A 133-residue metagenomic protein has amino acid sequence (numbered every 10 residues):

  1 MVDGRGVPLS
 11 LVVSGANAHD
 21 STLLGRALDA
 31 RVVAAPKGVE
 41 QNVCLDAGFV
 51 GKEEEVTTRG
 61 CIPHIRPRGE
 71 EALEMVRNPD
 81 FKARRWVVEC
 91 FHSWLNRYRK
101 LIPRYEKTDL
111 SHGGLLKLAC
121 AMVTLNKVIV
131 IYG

Functional and structural regions predicted by a protein language model:
D3: Short, acidic, Ser/Thr-enriched surface-loop or helix-capping motifs
V12-A35: Active-site beta-loop-alpha junctions of metal-dependent nucleic acid enzymes, especially the RNase H-like/DDE
L24, D46, L118: Residue-level signal for inorganic ion chemistry
D29, S93, L116-C120: Generic alpha-helical structural context detector
K37-T108: Helix-centered, glycine/charged polyanion-binding patches within enzymatic domains that contact phosphate-containing
H112-G133: C-terminal domain-tail junction helix/linker
